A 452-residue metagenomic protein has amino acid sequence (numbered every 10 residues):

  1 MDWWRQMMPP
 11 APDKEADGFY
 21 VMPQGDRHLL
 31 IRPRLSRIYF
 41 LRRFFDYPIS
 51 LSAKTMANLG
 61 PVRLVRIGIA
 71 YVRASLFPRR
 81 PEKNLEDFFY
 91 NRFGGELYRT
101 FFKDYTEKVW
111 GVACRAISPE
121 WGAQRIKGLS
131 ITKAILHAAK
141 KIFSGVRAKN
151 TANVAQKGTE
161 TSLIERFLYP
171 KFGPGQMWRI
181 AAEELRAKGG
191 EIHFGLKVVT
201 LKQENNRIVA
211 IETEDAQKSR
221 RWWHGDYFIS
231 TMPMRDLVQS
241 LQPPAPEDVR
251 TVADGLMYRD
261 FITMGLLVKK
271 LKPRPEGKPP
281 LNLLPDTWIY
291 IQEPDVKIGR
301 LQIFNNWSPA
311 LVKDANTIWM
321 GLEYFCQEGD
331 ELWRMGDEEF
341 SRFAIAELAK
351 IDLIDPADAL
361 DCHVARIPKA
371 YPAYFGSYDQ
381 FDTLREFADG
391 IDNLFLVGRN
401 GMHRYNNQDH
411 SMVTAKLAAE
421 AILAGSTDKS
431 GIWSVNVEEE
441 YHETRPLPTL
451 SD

Functional and structural regions predicted by a protein language model:
M1-S75: Dinucleotide-binding Rossmann-like beta1-alpha1 core, especially the glycine-rich loop that anchors the ADP
P12, G225-D226, A359: Local beta-strand N-terminus motif with an aromatic residue
S52-T55, L59-G60, L64-L201, V209 (+2 more regions): Active-site/ligand-binding neighborhood in enzyme catalytic cores
R79, D226, S230-L237, E331-F340 (+2 more regions): Conserved mid-domain beta->alpha element of the FAD-binding
P170, F194-L353, Q380, S430-E440 (+1 more regions): Mid-domain catalytic core of redox enzymes that form a hydrophobic substrate pocket/lid adjacent to a catalytic redox
E191-H193, W223, L360-H363, F395: General small-molecule cofactor/ligand-binding pocket signal
A365, F375-D452: C-terminal lid/capping helical subdomain adjacent to the catalytic/cofactor pocket in oxidative enzymes
